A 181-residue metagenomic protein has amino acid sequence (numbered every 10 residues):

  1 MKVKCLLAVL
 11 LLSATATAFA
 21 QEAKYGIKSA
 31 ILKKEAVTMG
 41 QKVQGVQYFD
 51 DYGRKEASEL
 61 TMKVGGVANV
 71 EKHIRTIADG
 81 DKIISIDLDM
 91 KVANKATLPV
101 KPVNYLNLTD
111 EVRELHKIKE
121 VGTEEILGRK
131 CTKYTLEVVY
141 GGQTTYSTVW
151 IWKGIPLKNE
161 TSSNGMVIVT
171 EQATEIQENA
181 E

Functional and structural regions predicted by a protein language model:
M1-K2: N-terminal secretory signal peptides that target proteins for export/translocation
C5-A14: Sec-dependent N-terminal signal peptides
T15-A20: Sec/Tat signal peptide C-region and signal peptidase I cleavage site
E22-E181: Extended soluble regions of mature proteins
